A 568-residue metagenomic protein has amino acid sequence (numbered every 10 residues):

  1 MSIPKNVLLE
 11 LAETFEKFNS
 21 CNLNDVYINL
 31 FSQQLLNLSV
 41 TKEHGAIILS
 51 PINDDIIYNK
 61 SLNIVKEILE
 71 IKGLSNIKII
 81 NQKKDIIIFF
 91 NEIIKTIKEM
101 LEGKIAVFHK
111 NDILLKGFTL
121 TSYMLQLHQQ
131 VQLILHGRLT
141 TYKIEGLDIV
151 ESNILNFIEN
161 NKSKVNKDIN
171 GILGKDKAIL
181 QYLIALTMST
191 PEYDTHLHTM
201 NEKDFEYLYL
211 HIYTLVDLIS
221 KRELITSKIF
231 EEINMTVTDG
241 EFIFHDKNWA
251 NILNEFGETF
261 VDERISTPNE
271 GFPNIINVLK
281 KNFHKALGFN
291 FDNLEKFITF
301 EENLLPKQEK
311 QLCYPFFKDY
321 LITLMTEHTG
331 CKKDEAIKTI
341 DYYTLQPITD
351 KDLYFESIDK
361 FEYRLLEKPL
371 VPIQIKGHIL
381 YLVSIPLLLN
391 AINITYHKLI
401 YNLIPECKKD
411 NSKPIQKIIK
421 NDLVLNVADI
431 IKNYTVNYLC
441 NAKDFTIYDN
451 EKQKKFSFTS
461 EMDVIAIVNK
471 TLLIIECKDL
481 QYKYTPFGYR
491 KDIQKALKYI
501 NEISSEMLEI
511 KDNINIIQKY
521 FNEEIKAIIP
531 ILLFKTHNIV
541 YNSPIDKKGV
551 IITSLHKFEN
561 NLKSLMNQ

Functional and structural regions predicted by a protein language model:
M1-I418, L425, D429, N433 (+2 more regions): Acidic, metal-dependent phosphodiester-chemistry machinery of nucleic-acid enzymes
K417, N421, L425, D429 (+2 more regions): Short, well-ordered alpha-helical segments
N421-V427, I431, L439-N441, N450: Nucleic-acid endo/exonuclease domains
V436: Short phosphate-binding/catalytic loops that engage adenosine nucleotides
C440-K470: Active-site metal-binding core of divalent-cation-utilizing nuclease and nuclease-like domains
F445-T446, L480-Q481, H537-I539: Short, solvent-exposed loop/turn segments at secondary-structure junctions
A466-T485: Active-site beta-strand-loop-beta-strand hairpin of nuclease catalytic cores that positions key catalytic residues
D479-K535: Catalytic cores of nucleic-acid endonucleases
